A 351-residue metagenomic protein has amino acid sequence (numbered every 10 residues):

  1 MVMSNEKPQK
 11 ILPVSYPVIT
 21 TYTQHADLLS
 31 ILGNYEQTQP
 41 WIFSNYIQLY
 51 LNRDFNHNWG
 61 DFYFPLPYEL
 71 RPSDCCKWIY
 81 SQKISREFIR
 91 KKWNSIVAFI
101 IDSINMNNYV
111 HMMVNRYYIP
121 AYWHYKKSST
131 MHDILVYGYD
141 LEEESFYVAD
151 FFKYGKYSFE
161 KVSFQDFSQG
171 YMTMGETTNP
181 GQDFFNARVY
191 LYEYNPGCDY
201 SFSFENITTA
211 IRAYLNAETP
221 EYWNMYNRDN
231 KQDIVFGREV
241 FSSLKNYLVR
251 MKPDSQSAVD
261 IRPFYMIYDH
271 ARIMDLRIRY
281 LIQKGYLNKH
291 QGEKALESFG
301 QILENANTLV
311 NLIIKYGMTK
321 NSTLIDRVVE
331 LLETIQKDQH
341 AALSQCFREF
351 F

Functional and structural regions predicted by a protein language model:
V2-C198: Conserved active-site-adjacent core of cysteine acyl-enzyme catalytic domains
E6, E36, E69, E87 (+10 more regions): Glutamate identity and glutamate-enriched acidic tracts
V18-A26, Y46-R53, I84-F88, L215-Y222 (+2 more regions): Short charge-dense sequence patches
T20-T23, T38, T130, T173 (+7 more regions): Residue-identity detector for threonine
D27, D74-C75, S95, F99 (+10 more regions): Exposed alpha-helical structural elements
L51-R53, W59, R71, K83-R86 (+12 more regions): Arginine residue identity/basic-tract feature
L141-M266: Noncatalytic regulatory segments and standalone regulatory/sensor domains
M251-F351: Charged, long alpha-helical assembly modules
